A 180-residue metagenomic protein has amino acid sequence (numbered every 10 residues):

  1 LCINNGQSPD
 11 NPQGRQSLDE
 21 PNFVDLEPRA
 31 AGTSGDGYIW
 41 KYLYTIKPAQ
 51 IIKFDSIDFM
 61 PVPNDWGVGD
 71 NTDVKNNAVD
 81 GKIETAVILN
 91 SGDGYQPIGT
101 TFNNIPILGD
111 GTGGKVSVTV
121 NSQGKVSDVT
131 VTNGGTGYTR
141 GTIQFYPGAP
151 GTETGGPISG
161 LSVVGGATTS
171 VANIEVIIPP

Functional and structural regions predicted by a protein language model:
L1-G6, S117-V118: Short beta-strand-centered aromatic/proline hotspots
N5-S8, I46: Short loop/turn segments at secondary-structure transitions that flank enzyme active sites
S8-E27, S127-T130: Short, solvent-exposed secondary-structure boundary/capping segments
D25, G32-P180: Conserved, function-critical positions that sit in or immediately flank catalytic and ligand-binding motifs
